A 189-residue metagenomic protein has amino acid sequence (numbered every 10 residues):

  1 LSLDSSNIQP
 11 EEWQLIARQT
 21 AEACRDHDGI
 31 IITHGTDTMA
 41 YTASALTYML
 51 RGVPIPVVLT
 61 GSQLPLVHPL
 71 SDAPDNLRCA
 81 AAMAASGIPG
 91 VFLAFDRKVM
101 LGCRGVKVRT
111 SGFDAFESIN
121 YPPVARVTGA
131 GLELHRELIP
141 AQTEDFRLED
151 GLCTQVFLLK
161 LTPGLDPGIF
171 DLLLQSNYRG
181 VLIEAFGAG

Functional and structural regions predicted by a protein language model:
L1-E22: ATP/NTP phosphate-donor binding region
D4-N7, L66-V67, A188-G189: Short, small-residue-enriched loops and turns at beta-alpha junctions that line or gate enzyme active sites
R25-G29, G52-P56, S86-G90, F95-D96 (+3 more regions): Short coil/turn connectors at secondary-structure junctions
H27-M39, S176-A188: Short acidic, glycine-rich surface-loop motifs adjacent to enzyme active sites
I32-H34, V58-G61, F92-R97, K160 (+1 more regions): Short beta-strand segments
I32-P54: Short Gly/Thr/Asp-enriched flexible loops that form oxyanion-binding sites at enzyme active sites
L59-T128: Internal gly/pro-rich beta-alpha loop/helix module that stabilizes soluble enzyme cofactors or their anionic handles
L101-I183: Accessory alpha-helical/coil subdomains and C-terminal extensions that flank or cap enzyme catalytic cores
